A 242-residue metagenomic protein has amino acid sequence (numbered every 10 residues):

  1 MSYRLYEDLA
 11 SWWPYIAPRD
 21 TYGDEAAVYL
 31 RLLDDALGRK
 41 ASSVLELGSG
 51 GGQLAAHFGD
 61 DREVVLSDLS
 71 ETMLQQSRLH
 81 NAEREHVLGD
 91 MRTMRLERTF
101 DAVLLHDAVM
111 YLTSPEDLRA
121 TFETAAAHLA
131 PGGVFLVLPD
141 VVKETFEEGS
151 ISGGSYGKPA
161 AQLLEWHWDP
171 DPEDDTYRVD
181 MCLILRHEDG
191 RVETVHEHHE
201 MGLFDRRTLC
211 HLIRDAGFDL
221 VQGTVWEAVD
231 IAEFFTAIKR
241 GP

Functional and structural regions predicted by a protein language model:
M1-S42: Conserved class I S-adenosyl-L-methionine
L45, G50-T93: Class I SAM-dependent methyltransferase SAM/SAH-binding core
V64, F135-L136, L220: A short hydrophobic/small-residue beta-strand
R92-V103: A short acidic, Gly/Pro-enriched loop at the edge of an enzyme's catalytic core that lines a small-molecule cofactor
D101-D117: A short SAM/SAH-binding and catalytic strip from SAM-dependent methyltransferases
R119-P131: A short glycine-rich, Lys/Arg-flanked "PGG" loop and its adjoining helix->strand segment in the class I
L136-T208: SAM-dependent methyltransferase
G202-P242: C-terminal lobe and adjacent flexible extensions of AdoMet/dcAdoMet transferase-like proteins
